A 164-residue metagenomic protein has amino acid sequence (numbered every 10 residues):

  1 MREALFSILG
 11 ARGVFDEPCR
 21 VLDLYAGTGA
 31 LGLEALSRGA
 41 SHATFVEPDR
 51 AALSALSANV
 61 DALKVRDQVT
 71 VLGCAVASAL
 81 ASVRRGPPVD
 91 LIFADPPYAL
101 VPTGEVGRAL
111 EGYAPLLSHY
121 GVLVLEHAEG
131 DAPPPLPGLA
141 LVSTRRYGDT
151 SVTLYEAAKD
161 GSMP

Functional and structural regions predicted by a protein language model:
M1-P164: Class I S-adenosyl-L-methionine-dependent methyltransferase catalytic core
